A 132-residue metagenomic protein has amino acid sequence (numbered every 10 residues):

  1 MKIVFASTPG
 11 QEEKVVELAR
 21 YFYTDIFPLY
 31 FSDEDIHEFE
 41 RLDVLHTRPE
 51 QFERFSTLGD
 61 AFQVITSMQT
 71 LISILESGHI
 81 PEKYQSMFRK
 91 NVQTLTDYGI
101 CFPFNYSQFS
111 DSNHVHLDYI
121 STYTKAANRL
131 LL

Functional and structural regions predicted by a protein language model:
M1-E53, Y123-L130: Short terminal alpha-helical segments
Q11, L18, V64-S67, Y84 (+1 more regions): Amphipathic coiled-coil alpha-helices
K14, I72, L117-Y119: Intrinsic structural disorder/low-complexity segments
F27-F31, D35-F39, F52, E76-Q85 (+1 more regions): Charged, low-complexity interaction regions
D33-D43, I65-I72, V92, T96-G99: Extended amphipathic alpha-helical scaffold segments
V44-T47, D60, S77, L132: Generic detector of low-complexity/intrinsically disordered segments and short hydrophobic N-terminal stretches
Q51-S86: Short, solvent-exposed, charged loop/turn and helix-capping segments that join or cap alpha-helices on peripheral
Q85-L132: Amphipathic alpha-helical binding modules
